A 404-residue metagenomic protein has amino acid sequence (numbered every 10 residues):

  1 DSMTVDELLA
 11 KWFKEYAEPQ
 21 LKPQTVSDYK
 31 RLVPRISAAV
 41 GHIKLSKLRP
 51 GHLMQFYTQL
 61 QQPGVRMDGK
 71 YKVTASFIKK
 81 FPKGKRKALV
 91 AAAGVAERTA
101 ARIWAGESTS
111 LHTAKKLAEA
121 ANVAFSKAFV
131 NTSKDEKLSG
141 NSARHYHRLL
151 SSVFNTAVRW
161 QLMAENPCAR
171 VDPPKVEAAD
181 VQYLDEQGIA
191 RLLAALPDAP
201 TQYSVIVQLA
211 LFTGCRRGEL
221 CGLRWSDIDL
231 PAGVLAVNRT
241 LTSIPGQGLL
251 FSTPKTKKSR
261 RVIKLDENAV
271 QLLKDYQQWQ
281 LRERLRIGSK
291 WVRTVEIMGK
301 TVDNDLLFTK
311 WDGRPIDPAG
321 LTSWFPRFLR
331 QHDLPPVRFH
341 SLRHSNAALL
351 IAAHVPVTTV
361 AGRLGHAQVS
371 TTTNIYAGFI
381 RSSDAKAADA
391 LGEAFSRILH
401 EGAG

Functional and structural regions predicted by a protein language model:
D1-G106, S110-V158, R170-P173, G188-I189 (+3 more regions): Short, Lys/Arg-enriched alpha-helical recognition elements, typified by the DNA-recognition helix
T25, T99, S142, P167 (+3 more regions): Residues in the helix-turn-helix
Q62, A194, A232, S243-A269 (+7 more regions): C-terminal secondary-structure termini that scaffold catalytic or DNA-interacting sites
R66-Y71, S76, L111-K115, K134-R148 (+12 more regions): Basic, Lys/Arg- and aromatic-enriched nucleic-acid-binding interface segment
V90, A118, A210, C221 (+1 more regions): The alpha-helix within a helix-turn-helix
A91-A93, E136, A194-S204, T213 (+4 more regions): Short, basic (Lys/Arg/His-rich) helix/loop patches that form interaction surfaces in the mid-to-C-terminal regions
V95-E97, D227-V234, P336, V355-I375: Short, polar N-cap/turn motifs at the start of nucleic acid-interacting alpha helices
G106-S108, K175, L241-S243, L364-A390: Catalytic-site neighborhood detector that most strongly recognizes the C-terminal catalytic loop/helix of tyrosine
